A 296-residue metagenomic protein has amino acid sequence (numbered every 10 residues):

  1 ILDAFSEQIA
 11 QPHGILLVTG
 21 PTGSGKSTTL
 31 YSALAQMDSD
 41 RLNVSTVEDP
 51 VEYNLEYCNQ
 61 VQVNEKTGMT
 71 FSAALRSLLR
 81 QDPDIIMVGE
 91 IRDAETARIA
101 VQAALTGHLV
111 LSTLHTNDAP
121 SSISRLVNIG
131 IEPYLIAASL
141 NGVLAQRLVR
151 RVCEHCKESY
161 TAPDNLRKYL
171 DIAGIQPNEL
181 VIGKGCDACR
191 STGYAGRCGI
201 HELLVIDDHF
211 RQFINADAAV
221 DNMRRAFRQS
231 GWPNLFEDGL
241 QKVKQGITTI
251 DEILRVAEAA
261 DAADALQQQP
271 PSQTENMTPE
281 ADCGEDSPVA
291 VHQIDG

Functional and structural regions predicted by a protein language model:
I1-G296: Short, flexible helix-loop junctions that flank or precede catalytic/ligand sites
